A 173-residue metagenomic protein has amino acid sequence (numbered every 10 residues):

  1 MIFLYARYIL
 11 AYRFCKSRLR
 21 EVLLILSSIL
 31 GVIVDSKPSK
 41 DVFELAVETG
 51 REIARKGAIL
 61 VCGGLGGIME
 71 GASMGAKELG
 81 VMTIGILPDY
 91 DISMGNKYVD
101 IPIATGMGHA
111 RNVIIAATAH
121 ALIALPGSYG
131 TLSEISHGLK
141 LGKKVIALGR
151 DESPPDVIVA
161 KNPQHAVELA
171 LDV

Functional and structural regions predicted by a protein language model:
L19-I84: Glycine-rich beta-alpha loop segments
G63-G64, I86, L125, L148: Structural motif
L65, A104-G106, G127-S128: N-terminal glycine-rich "phosphate-gripper" loop used for MgATP/nucleotide binding and carboxylate activation
M74-A117: Helix-adjacent hinge/juxtasegments
H109-A166: C-terminal binding/interaction regions
